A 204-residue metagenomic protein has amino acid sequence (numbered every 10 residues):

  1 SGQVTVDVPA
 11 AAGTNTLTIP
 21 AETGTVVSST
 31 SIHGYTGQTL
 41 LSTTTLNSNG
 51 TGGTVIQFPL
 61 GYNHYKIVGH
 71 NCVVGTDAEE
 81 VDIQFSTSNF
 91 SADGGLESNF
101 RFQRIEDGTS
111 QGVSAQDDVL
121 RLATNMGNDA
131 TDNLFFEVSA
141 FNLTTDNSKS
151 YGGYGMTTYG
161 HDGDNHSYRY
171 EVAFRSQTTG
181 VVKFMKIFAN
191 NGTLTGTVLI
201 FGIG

Functional and structural regions predicted by a protein language model:
Q3-V8: Intrinsically disordered, low-complexity regulatory segments in eukaryotic proteins
A10-A12, T18-E22, S31-G204: Surface-exposed molecular-recognition determinants
T25: Conserved nucleotide-binding/hydrolysis micro-motifs of P-loop NTPases
